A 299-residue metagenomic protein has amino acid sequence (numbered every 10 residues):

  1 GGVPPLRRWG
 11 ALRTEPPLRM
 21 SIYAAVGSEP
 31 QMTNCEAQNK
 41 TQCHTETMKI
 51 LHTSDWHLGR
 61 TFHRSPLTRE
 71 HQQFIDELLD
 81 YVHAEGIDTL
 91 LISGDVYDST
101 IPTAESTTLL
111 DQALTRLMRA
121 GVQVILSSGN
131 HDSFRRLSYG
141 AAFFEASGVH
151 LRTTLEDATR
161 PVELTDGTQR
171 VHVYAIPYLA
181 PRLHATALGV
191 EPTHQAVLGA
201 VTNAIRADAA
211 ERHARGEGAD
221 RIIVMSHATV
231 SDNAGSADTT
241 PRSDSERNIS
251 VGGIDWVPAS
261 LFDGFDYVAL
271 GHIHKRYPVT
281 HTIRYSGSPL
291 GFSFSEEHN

Functional and structural regions predicted by a protein language model:
G1-G2, R7: Glycine-biased, low-complexity coil/linker segments
H44-I92, D98-S127, H131-N299: Extended recognition/assembly regions associated with phosphoester-bond processing machinery
